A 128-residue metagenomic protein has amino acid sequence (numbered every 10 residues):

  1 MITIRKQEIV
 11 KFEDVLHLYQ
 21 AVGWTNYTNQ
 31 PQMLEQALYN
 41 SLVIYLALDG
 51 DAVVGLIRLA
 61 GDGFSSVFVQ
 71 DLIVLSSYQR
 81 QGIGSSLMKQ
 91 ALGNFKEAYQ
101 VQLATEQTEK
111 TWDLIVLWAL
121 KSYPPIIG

Functional and structural regions predicted by a protein language model:
M1-T28, I126: Short amphipathic alpha-helix that is part of the acyltransferase structural core
V15, V69, V101-L103: Generic structural signal for conserved hydrophobic packing positions in ordered secondary structure
E35-L46, Q100: A short helix-loop-beta-strand connector motif used in the catalytic cores of GNAT acetyltransferases and, in some
L42-I57: Conserved beta-hairpin
G61-V69, Q79, E97: A conserved beta-turn-beta hairpin within the catalytic core of GNAT-like acetyltransferases that forms part
V74, R80-G93: Conserved acetyl-CoA-binding loop-helix of GNAT-fold acetyltransferases
E97-V101, E106-G128: Conserved active-site alpha-helix within GNAT-family acetyltransferase domains
